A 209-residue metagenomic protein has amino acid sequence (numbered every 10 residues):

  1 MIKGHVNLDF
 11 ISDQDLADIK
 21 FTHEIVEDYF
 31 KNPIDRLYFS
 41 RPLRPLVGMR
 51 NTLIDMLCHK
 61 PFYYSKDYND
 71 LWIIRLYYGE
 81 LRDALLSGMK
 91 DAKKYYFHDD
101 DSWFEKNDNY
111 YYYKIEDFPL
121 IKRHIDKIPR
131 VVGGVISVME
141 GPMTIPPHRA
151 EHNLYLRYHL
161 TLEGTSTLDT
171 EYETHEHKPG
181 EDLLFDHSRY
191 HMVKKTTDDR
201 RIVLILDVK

Functional and structural regions predicted by a protein language model:
M1-L154, E163-S166, T196, R200: Fe(II)/2-oxoglutarate oxygenase catalytic core
M139, H148, F185-S188, L206-D207: Short His-Asn-centered micro-motif
R157-T161, L184, D198-K209: A short hydrophobic beta-strand segment most commonly corresponding to one strand of the jelly-roll/cupin
T161-P179: A short beta-strand-loop-beta hairpin characteristic of the jelly-roll/cupin
E176-Y190: Conserved metal-binding segment of the jelly-roll/cupin
